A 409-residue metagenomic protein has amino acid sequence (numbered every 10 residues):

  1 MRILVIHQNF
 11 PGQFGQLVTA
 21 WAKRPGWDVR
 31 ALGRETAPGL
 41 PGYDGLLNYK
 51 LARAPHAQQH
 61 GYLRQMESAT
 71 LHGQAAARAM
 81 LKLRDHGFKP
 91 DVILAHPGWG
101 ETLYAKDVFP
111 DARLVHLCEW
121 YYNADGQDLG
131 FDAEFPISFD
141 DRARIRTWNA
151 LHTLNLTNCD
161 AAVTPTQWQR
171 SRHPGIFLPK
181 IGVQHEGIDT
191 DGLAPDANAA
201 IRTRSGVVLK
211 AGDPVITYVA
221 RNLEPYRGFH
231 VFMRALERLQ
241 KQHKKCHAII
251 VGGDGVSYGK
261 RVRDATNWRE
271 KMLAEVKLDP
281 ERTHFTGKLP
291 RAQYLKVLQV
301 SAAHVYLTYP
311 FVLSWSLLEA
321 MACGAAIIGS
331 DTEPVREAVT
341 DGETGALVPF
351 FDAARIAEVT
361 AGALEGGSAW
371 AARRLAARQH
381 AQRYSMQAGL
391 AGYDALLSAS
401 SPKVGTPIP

Functional and structural regions predicted by a protein language model:
M1-D44, V163-P165, I408-P409: N-terminal subdomain of nucleotide-sugar transferases
R53-L63, D111-A150, D191-A200, D254-A265: Acceptor-binding helix/loop patch of EC 2.4 sugar-transfer enzymes, predominantly nucleotide-sugar-dependent
R204-R227, M233-R238, I249: Conserved donor-binding/catalytic core segment of Leloir-type glycosyltransferases
V256, R261-K288, A292: Nucleotide-activated donor-binding/catalytic signature segment of Leloir-type glycosyltransferases, i.e., the conserved
Y309: Aromatic "clamp/platform" in nucleotide-sugar-dependent glycosyltransferases that forms part of the donor/acceptor
A326-G329, V339: Short hydrophobic beta-strand element within catalytic cores of glycosyltransferases and related nucleotide-activated
D341-G342, A346-A353, G362-G367: Conserved acidic donor-binding segment of nucleotide-sugar-dependent glycosyltransferases
A369-R383: A short, well-ordered alpha-helix in the C-terminal region of glycosyltransferases
